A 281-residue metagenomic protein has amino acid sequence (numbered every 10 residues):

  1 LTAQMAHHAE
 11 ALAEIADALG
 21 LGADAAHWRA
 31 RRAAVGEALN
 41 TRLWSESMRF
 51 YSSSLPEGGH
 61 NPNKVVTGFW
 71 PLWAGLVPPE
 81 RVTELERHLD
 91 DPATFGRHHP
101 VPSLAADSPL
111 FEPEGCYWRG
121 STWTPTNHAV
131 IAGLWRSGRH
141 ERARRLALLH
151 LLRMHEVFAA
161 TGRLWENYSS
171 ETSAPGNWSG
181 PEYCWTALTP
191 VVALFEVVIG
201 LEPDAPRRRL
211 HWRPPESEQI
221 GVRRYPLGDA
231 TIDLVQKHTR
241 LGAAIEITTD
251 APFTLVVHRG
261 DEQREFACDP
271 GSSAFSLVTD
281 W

Functional and structural regions predicted by a protein language model:
L1-R29, E46, E57-T67, L104-I131 (+3 more regions): The feature captures the catalytic groove of carbohydrate-active enzymes
E14-A33, G75-L89, L134-A147, E202-R207: Structural helix-adjacent loops and short alpha-helical linkers that scaffold large soluble proteins
E37-T122, H155-A174, A193-F195, I199 (+2 more regions): Extended glycan-interaction surfaces of carbohydrate-active proteins
P71, V130-L134, G138, A143 (+4 more regions): Hydrophobic, well-ordered secondary-structure elements that form the walls of internal hydrophobic environments
H140-L188: C-terminal catalytic domain of Rieske-type non-heme iron oxygenases
G180-Y225: Catalytic cores of secreted or luminal carbohydrate-active enzymes
E218-G260: Carbohydrate-binding surface patches
L255-V257, R264-W281: C-terminal beta-strand-rich structural cap/linker in extracellular carbohydrate-active enzymes
